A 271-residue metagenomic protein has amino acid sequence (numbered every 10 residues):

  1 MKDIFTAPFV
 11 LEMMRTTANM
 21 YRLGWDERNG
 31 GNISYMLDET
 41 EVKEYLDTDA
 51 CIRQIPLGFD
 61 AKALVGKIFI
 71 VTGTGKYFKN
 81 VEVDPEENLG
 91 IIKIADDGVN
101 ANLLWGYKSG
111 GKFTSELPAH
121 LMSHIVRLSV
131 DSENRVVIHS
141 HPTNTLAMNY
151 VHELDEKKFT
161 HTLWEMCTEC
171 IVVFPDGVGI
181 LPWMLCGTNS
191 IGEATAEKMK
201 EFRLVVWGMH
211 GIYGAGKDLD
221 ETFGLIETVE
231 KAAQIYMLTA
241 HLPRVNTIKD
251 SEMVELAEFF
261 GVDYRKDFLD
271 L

Functional and structural regions predicted by a protein language model:
M1-L271: Glycine-rich flexible loops
